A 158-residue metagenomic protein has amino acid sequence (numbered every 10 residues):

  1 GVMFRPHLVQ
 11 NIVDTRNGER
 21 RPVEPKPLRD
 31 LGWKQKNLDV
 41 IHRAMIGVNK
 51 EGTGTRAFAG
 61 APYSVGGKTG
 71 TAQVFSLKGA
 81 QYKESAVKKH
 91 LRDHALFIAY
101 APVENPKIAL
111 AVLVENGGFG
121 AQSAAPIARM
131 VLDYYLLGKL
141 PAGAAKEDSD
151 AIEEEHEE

Functional and structural regions predicted by a protein language model:
G1-R29, K36, M45-A142: Active-site beta-strand/loop architecture of penicillin-binding DD-peptidases
Y134-E158: Gram-negative outer-membrane assembly/targeting C-terminal domains
